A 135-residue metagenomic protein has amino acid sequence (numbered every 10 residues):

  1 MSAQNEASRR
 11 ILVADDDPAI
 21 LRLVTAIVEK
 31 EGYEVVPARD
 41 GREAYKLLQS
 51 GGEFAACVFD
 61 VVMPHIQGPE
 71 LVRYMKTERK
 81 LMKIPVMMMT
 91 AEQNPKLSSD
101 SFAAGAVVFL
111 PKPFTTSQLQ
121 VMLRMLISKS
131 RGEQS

Functional and structural regions predicted by a protein language model:
L21, P64-H65, M82, N94: The feature encodes the CheY-like receiver
R22-K30: Charged docking surfaces used in two-component/phosphorelay signaling
G32-R39, L47: Short hydrophobic/Thr-rich beta-strand motif most characteristic of the beta2 strand and flanking loop of CheY-like
G52-F59: Active-site beta3 strand of CheY-like receiver
V107: Short, glycine/charged-rich "phosphate-handling" switch motifs in NTP-dependent and phosphotransfer domains
F114-L123: C-terminal output helix
